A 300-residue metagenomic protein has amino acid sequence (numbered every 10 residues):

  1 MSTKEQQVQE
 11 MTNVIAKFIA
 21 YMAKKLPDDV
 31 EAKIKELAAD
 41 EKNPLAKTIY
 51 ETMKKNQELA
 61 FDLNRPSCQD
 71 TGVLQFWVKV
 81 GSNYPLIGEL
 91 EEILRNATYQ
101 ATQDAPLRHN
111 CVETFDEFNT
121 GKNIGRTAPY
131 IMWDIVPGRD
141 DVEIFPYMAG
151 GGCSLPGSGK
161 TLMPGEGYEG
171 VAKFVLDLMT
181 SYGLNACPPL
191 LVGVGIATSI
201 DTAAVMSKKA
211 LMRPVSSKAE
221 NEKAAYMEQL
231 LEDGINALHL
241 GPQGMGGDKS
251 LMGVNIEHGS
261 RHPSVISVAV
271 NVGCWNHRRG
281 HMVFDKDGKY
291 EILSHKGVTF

Functional and structural regions predicted by a protein language model:
M1-F300: Non-transmembrane, aqueous-exposed alpha-helical and coiled segments at domain scale
